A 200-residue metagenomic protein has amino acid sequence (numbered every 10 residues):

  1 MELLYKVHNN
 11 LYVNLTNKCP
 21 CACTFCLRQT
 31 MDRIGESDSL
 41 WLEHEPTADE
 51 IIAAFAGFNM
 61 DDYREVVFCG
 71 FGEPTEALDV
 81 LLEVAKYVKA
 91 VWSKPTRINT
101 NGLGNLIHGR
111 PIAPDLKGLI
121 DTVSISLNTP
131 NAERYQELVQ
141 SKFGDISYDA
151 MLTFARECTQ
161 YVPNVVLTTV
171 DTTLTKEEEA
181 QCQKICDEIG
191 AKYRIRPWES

Functional and structural regions predicted by a protein language model:
M1-P46: Canonical Radical SAM [4Fe-4S] cluster-binding loop centered on the CxxxCxxC motif and its immediate flanking residues
Q29, C69, S126: Conserved residues at the C-terminal ends of beta-strands
T30-E36, D62-V66, N131-Y135: Short, basic/glycine-rich phosphate-binding loops at helix/coil junctions that contact nucleotide phosphates
P46-F71: Short Fe-S-cluster ligation motifs
P74-S200: Conserved AdoMet/S-adenosylmethionine-binding subsite of the radical SAM
